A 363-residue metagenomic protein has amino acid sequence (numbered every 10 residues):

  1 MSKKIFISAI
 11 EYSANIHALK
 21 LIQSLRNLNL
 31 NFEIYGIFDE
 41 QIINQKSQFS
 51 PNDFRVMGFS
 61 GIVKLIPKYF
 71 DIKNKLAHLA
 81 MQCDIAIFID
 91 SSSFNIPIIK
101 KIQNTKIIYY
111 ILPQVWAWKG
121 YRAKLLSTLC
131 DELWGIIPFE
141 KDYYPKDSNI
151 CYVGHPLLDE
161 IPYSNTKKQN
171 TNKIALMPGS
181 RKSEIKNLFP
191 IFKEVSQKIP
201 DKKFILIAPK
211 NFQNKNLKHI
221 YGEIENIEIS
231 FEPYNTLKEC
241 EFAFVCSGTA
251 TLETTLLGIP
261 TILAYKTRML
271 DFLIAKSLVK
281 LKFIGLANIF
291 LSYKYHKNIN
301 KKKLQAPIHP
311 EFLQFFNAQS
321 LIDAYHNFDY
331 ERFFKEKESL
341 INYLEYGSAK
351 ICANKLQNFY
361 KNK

Functional and structural regions predicted by a protein language model:
S2, T171: Phosphate-coordination loops involved in phosphoryl transfer and adenosine-cofactor binding
K3-T166, M177-F189, K198-D201, P209-N211 (+2 more regions): Active-site and donor-binding regions of nucleotide-sugar-utilizing enzymes
C151, E228-E232, E311-Q314: Short acidic-hydrophobic, aromatic-tinged amphipathic segments that line or gate anion-handling sites
L217-E232: Nucleotide-activated donor-binding/catalytic signature segment of Leloir-type glycosyltransferases, i.e., the conserved
F231-L281: A donor-sugar binding/catalytic signature common to diverse glycosyltransferases and related nucleotide-sugar
K282-A349: Leloir-type glycosyltransferase catalytic cores
Y346-K363: C-terminal alpha-helical cap of glycosyltransferases
